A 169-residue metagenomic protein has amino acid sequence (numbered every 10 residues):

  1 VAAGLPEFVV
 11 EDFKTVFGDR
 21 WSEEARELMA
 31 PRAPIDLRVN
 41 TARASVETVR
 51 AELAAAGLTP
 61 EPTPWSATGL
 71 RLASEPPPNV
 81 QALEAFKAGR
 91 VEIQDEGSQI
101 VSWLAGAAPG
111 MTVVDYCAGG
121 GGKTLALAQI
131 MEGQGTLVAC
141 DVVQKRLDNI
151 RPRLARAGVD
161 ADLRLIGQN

Functional and structural regions predicted by a protein language model:
V1-N169: S-adenosylmethionine
